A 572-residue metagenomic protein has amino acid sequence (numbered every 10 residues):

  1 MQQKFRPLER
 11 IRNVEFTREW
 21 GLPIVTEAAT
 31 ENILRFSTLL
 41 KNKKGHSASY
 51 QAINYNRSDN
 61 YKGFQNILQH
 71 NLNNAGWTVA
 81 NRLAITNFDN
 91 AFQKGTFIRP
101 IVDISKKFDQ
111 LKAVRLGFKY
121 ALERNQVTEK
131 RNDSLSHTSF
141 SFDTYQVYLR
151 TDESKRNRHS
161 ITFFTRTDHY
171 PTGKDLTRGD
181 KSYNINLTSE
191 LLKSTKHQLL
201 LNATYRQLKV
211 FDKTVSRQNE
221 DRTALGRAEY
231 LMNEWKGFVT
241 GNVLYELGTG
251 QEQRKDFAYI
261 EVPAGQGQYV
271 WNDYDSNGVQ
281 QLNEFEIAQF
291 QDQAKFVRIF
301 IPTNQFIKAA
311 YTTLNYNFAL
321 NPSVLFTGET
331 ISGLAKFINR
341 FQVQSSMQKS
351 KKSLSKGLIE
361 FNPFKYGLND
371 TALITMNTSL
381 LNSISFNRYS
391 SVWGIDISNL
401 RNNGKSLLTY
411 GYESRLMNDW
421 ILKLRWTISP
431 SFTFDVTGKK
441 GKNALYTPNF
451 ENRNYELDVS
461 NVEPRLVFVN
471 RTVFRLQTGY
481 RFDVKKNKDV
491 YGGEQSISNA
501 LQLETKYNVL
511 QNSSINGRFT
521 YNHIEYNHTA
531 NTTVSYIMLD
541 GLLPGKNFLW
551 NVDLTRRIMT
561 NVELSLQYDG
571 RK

Functional and structural regions predicted by a protein language model:
M1-K572: Exposed, low-structure sequence patches enriched in small/polar residues
